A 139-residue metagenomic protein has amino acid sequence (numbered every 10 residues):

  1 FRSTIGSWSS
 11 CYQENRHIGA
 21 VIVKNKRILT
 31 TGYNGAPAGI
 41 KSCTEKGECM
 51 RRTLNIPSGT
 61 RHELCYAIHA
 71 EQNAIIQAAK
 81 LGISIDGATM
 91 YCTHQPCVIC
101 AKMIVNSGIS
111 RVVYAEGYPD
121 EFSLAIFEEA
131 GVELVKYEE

Functional and structural regions predicted by a protein language model:
F1-E139: Zinc-dependent deaminase catalytic domain
